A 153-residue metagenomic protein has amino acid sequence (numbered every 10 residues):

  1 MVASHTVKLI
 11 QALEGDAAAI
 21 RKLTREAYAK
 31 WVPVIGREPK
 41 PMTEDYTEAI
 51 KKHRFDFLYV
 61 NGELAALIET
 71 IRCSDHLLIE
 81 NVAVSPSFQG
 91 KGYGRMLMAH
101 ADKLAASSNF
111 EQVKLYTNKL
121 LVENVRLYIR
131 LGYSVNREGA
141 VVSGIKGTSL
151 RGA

Functional and structural regions predicted by a protein language model:
M1-A3, G152: Acyl-donor-binding surface of acyltransferase catalytic domains
V2, K91, S107-E111: Short coil/turn segments at alpha/beta junctions that flank glycine-rich nucleotide-binding fingerprints
V2, Q11-N81, S85-S87, R95-L104 (+1 more regions): Acetyl-CoA-dependent GNAT
V7-L9: Generic structural signal for residues in well-ordered beta-strands
E44-T47, F55-D56, E111-L131, R137-A153: C-terminal "cap" of GNAT-fold acetyltransferases
S85-K91, K119-L120: Active-site acidic-Proline motif in GNAT/NAT acetyltransferases
